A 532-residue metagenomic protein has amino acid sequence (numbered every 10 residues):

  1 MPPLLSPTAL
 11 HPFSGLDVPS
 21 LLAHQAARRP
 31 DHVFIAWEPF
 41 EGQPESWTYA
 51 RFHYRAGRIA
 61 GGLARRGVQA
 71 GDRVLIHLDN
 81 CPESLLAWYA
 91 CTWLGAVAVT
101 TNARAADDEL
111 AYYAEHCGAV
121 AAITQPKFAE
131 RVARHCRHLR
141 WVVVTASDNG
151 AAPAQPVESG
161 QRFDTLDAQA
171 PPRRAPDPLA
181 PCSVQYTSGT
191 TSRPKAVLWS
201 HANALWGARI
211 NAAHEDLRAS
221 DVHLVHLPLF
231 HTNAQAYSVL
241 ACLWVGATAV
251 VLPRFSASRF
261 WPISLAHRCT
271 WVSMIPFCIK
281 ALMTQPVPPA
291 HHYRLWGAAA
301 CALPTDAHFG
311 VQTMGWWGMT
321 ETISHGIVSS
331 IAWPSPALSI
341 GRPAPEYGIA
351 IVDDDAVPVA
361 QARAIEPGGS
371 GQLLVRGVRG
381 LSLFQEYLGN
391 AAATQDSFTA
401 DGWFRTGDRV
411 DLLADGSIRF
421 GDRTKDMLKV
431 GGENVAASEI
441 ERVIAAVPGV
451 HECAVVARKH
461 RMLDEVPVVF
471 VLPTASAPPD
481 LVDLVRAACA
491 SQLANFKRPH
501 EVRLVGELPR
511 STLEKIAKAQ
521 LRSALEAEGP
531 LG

Functional and structural regions predicted by a protein language model:
P30-V33, Q161-Y186, S192-R193, D216-V222: Conserved pre-ATP/AMP-binding loop-to-beta segment of ANL
I35-C81, L85-Y89, A106-A111, H201-A202: Conserved AMP-binding/adenylate-forming core of the ANL superfamily
E41, E45, K127-P178, Q285 (+1 more regions): ANL superfamily adenylate-forming
S46-A50, C182-W206: Conserved AMP-binding A3 loop
A105-A111, A122-T124, V272, G380 (+5 more regions): AMP-binding/adenylate-forming catalytic core of the ANL superfamily
L205-V222, F230-T270, Q285: Conserved AMP-binding/adenylation subdomain of ANL enzymes
A266-M274, M283-S339, P345-G348: Gly/Ser/Thr-rich phosphate-binding loop
I327, P343-E346, V357-S397, V435: Conserved ATP/PPi-binding loop(s) of AMP-dependent carboxylate-activating enzymes
